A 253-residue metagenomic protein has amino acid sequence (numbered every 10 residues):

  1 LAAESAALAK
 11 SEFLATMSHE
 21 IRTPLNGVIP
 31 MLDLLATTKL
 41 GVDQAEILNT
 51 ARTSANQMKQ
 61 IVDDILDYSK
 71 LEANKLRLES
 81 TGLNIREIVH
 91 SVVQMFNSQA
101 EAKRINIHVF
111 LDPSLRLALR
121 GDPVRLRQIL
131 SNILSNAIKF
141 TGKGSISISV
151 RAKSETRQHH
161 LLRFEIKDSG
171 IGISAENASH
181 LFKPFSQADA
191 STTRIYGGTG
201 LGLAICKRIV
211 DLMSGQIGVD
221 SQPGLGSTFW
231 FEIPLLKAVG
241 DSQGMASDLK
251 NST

Functional and structural regions predicted by a protein language model:
L1-T37, T53-N56, D63: Primarily the dimerization/phosphotransfer
M31, Q57-Y68, I88, N132: Coiled-coil phosphoacceptor/dimerization helix of two-component systems
K39-K59, E87: Alpha-helical segment immediately C-terminal to the catalytic phospho-histidine in histidine kinases
Q60, S91, A102, F110 (+3 more regions): Disordered, acidic interdomain junction associated with two-component signaling
S69-S80: Helix-loop junction within the histidine kinase core
I85, G172-H180: Short helix N-cap motif at coil->helix boundaries in the Bergerat
S214-D220: Glycine-rich ATP-binding loops of the HATPase_c
